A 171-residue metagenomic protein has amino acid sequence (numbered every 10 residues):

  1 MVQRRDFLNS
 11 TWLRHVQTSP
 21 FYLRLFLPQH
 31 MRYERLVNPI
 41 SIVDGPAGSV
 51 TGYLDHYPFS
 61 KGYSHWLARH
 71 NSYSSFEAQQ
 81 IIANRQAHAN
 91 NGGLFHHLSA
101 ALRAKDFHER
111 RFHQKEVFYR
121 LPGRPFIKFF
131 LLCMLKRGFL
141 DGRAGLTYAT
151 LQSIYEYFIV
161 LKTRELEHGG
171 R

Functional and structural regions predicted by a protein language model:
M1-E167: Catalytic-site signature of metal-activated, phosphate-bearing donor transferases, centered on the GT-A/GT-A-like
